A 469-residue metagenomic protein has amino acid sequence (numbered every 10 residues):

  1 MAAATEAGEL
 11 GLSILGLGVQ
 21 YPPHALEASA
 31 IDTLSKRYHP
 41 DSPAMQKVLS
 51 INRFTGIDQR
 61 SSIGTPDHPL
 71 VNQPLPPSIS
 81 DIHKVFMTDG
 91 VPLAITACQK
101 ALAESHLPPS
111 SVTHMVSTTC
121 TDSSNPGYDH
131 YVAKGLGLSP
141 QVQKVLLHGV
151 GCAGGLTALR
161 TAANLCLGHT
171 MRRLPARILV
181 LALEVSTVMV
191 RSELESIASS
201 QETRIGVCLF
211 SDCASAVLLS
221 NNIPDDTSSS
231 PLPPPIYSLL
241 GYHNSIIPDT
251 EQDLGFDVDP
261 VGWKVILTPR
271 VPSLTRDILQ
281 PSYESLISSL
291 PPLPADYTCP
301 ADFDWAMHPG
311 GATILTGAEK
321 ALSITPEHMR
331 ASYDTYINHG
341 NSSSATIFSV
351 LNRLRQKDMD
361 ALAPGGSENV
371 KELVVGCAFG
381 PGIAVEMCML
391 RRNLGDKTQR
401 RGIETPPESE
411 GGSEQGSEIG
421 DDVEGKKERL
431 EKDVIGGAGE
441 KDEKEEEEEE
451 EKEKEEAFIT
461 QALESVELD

Functional and structural regions predicted by a protein language model:
A2-E9, A103-S111, T121-D259, Q356-V375 (+1 more regions): Acyl-thioester C-C bond-transforming condensing/cleaving domain
A2-M87, R191-S285, F379, M389-G439 (+1 more regions): Condensing-enzyme catalytic core mediating Claisen C-C bond formation in acyl metabolism
G16-L17, I79-F86, S117, K144-H148 (+2 more regions): A short glycine/serine-rich beta->alpha loop
H39-L49, Q59-S61, P109-S111, P140-V142 (+2 more regions): Short, surface-exposed acidic
I57-L138, G149, D296-L315: Conserved beta-ketoacyl condensing-enzyme motif
I95, T121-D122, Y131, S139-Q141 (+6 more regions): Claisen-condensing/thiolase-fold acyl-transfer catalytic domains that form or cleave C-C bonds in fatty acid
